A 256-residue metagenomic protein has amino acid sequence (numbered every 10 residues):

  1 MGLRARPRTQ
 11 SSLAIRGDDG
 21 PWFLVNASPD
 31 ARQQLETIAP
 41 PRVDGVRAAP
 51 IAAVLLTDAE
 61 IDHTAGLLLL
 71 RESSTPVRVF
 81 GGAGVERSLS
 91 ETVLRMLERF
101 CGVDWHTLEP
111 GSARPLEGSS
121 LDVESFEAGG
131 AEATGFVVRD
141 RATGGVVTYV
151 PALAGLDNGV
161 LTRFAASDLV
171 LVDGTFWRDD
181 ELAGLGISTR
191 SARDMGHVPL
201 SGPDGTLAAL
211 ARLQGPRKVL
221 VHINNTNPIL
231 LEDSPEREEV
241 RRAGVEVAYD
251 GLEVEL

Functional and structural regions predicted by a protein language model:
M1-G45, T107-R163, G251-L256: Core dinuclear metal-dependent hydrolase active-site scaffold
T9, D19-L24, S28-F80, A166-D168: Active-site metal-binding motif and surrounding structural segment of the metallo-beta-lactamase
A39-R47, R95-E98, D140-T143, A208-Q214: Alpha-helix termini
A49, D62, E98-C101, S119 (+2 more regions): Structured loop/turn residues at beta-strand edges in well-structured enzyme cores
A52, V77-E86, L171-D173, V221: Short internal beta-strands
T75-E132: Flexible, acidic/histidine-containing loops and adjacent segments that form or flank the divalent-metal
G144-V146, A154-G251: Cap/insert and terminal regions of metallo-dependent hydrolase folds
